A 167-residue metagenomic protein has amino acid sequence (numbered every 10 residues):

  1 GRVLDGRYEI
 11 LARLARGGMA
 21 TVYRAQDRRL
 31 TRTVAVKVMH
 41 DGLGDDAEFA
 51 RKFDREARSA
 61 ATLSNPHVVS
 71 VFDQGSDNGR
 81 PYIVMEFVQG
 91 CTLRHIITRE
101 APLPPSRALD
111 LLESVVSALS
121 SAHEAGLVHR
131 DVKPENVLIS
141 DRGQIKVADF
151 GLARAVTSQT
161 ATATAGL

Functional and structural regions predicted by a protein language model:
I10-G17, V22: Protein kinase glycine-rich loop
Q26-T33: Conserved N-lobe loop of protein kinases adjacent to the ATP-binding glycine-rich P-loop
V38-T62: AlphaC helix of the eukaryotic protein kinase fold
Q74: Activation-segment/catalytic-loop signature of the eukaryotic protein kinase fold
N78-T92, I96: Conserved short submotifs of the Hanks-type protein kinase catalytic core that shape the nucleotide-binding pocket
L111-L112: Activation segment signature within eukaryotic-like protein kinase domains
V115-L127: Protein kinase catalytic-loop region centered on the HRD/HxD motif
